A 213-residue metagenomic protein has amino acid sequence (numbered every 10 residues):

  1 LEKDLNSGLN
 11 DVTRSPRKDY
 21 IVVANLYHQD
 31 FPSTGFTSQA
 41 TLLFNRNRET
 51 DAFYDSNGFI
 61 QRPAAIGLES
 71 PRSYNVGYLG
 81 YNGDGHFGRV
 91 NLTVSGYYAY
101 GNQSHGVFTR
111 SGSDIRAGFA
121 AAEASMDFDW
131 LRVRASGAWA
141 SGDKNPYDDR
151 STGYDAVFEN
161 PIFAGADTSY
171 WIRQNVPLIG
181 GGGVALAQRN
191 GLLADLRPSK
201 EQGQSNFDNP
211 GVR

Functional and structural regions predicted by a protein language model:
L1-S151: Signature for the C-terminal beta-barrel architecture of outer-membrane proteins
G153-N206: Flexible glycine-rich, low-complexity coil/linker segments exposed to the extracellular/periplasmic environment
N206-R213: C-terminal substrate/ligand-recognition segments
